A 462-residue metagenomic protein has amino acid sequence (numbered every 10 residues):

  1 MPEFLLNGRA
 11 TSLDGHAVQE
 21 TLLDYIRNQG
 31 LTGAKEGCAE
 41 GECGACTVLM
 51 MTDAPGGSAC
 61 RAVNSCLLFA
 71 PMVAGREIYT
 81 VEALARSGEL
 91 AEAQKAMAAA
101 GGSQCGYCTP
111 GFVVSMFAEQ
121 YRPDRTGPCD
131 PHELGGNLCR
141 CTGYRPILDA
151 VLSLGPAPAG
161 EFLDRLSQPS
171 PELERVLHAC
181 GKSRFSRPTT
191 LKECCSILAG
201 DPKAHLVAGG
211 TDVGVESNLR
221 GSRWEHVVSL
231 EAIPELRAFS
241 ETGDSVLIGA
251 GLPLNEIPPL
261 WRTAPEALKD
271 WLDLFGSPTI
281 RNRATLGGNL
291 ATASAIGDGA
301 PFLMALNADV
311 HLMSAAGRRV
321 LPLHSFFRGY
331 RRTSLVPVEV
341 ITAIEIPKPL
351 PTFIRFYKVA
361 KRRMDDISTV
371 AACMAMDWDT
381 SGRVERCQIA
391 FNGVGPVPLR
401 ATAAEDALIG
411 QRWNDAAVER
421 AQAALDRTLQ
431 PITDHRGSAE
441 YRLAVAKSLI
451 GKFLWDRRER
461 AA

Functional and structural regions predicted by a protein language model:
M1, E40-C43, G102-C105, G135-L138: Residues immediately within or flanking Cys/His clusters that coordinate Zn2+ in small zinc-binding modules
M1-R9: Eukaryote-biased recognition of intrinsically disordered, low-complexity regulatory segments
R9-V18: Short, contiguous acidic and Ser/Thr-rich linear segments
Q19-V48: A basic, amphipathic helix-loop patch mediating RNA/tRNA/ribosome contacts
C38, E42-T47, G57-A70: Acidic (E/D-rich), amphipathic helical modules within compact regulatory domains
L49-D53, A62-S65, E77, G88 (+3 more regions): C-terminal structural segment of proteins
T80-A85: Glycine/small-residue-rich loop that forms an oxyanion/phosphate-binding "nest" at active or ligand-binding sites
